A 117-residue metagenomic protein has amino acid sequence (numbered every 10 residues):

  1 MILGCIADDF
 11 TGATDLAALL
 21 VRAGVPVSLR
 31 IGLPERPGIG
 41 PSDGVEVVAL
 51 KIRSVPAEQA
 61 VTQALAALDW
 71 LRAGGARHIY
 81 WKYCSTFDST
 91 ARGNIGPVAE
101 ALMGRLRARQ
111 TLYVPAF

Functional and structural regions predicted by a protein language model:
M1-F117: Non-transmembrane, aqueous-exposed alpha-helical and coiled segments at domain scale
